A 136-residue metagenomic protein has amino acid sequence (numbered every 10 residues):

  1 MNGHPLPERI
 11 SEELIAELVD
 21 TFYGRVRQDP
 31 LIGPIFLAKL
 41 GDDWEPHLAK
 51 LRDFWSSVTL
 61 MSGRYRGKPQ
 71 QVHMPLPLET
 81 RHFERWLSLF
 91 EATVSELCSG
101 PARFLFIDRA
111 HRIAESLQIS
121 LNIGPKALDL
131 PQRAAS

Functional and structural regions predicted by a protein language model:
M1-S136: Core of compact, soluble alpha-helical bundle domains
